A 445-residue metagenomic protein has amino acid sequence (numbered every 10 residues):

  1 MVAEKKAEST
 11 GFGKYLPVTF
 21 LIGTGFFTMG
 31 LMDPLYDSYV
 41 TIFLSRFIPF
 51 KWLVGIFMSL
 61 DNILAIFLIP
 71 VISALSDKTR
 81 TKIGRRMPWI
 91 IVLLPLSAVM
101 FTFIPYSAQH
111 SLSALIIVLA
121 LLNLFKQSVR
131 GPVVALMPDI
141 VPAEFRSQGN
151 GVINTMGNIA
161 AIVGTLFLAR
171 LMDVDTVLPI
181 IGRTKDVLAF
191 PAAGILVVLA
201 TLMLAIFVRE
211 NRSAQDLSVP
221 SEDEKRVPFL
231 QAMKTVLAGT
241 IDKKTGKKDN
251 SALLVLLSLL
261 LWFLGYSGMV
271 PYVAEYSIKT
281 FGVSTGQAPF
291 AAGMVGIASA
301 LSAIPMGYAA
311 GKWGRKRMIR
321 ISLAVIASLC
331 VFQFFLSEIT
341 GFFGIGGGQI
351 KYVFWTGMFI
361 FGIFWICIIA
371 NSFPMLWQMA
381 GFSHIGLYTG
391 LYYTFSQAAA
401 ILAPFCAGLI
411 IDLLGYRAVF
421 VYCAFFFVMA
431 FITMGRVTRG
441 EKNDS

Functional and structural regions predicted by a protein language model:
V2-Y15, R212-V255: Juxtamembrane intracellular "pre-TM" segments in multi-pass secondary transporters
E4-L64, L253-S258, F263-F281, A288: Helix-loop boundary and gating motifs at the non-cytosolic
F27, M100-I104, H110-V129, G346-C367: Hydrophobic core of transmembrane alpha-helices in multi-pass small-molecule transporters, especially MFS/SLC-type
A65, N150-M172, Y393-A403: Glycine-rich segments within core transmembrane alpha-helices of 12-TM secondary carriers
F67-I83, S302-R315, I411: Helix-to-loop junctions at the C-terminal end of transmembrane segments in multipass secondary transporters
K78-L93, K312-A324: Cytoplasmic membrane-interface "Motif A"-like loop-to-helix N-cap segments of 12-TM Major Facilitator Superfamily
W89-H110, A324-G347: C-terminal ends and interior cores of transmembrane alpha-helices in multi-pass membrane transporters/permeases
S128-V141, C367-G381: Intracellular juxtamembrane helix-capping segments at the cytosolic ends of symmetry-related transmembrane helices
